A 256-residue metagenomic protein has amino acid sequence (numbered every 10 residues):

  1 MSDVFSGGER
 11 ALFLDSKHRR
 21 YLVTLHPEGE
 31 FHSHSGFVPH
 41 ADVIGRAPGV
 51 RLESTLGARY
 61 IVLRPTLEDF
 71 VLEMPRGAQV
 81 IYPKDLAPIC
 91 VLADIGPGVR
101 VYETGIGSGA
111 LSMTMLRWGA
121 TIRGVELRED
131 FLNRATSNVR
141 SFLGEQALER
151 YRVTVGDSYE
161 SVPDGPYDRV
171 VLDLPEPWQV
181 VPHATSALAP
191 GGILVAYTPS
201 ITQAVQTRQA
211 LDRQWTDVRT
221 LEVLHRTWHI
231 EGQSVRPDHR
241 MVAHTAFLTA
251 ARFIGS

Functional and structural regions predicted by a protein language model:
M1-R64: N-terminal auxiliary segments of SAM/dcSAM-dependent transferases
S2-D3, L72-A87: Conserved SAM-binding loop and adjacent beta-strand
V91-G96, V162-D164, S186-A187: Glycine-rich helix-loop-beta junction characteristic of Rossmann-like nucleotide cofactor-binding loops
G96-G107: Conserved class I S-adenosyl-L-methionine
R100, T121, G191-I193: Short glycine-centered segments of the SAM/dcSAM-binding site in methyltransferase folds
S108-G119: Conserved SAM-binding loop of SAM-dependent methyltransferases across substrates and taxa, primarily the Class I
V125-P177: S-adenosyl-L-methionine
W178-F247: C-terminal substrate-binding/active-site "lid" region of AdoMet-derived donor-dependent transferases
